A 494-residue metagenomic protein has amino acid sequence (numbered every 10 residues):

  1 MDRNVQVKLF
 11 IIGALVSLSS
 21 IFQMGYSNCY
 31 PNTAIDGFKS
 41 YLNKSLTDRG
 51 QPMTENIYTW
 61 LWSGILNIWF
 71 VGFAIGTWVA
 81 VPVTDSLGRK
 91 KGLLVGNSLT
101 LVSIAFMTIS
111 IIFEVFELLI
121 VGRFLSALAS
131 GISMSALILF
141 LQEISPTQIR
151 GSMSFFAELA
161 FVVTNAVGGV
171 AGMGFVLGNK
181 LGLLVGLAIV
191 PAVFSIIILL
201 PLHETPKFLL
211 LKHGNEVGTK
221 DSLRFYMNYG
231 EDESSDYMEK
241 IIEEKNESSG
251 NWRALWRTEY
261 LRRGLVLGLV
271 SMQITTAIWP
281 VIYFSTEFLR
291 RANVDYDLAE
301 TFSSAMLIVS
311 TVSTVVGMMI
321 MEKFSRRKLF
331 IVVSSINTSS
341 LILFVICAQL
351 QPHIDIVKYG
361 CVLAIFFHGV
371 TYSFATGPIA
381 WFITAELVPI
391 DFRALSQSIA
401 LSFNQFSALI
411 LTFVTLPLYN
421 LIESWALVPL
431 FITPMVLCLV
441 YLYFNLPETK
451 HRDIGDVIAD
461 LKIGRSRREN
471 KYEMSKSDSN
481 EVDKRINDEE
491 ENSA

Functional and structural regions predicted by a protein language model:
M1-Y226, K245-A494: Alpha-helical transmembrane bundle of multi-pass membrane proteins
E231-N246: Short, well-structured alpha-helical segments
